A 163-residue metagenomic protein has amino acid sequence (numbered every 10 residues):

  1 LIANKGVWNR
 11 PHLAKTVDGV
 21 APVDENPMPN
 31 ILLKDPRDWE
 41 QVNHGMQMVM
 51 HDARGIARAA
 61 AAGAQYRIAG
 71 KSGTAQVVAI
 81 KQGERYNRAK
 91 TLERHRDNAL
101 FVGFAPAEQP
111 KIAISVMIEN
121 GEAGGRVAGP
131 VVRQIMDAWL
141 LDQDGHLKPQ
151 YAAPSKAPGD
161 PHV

Functional and structural regions predicted by a protein language model:
L1-I31, M46-H146: Active-site beta-strand/loop architecture of penicillin-binding DD-peptidases
L147-V163: Short, highly charged C-terminal tails/helix-capping segments
